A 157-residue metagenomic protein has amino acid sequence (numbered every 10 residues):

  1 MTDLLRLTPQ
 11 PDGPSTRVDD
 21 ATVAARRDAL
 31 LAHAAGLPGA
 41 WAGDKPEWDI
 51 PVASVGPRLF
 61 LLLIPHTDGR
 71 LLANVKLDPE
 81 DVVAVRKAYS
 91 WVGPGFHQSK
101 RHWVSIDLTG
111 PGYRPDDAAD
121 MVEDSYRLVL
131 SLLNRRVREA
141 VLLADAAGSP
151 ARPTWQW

Functional and structural regions predicted by a protein language model:
M1-W157: Charge-dense, helix-prone N-terminal extensions
